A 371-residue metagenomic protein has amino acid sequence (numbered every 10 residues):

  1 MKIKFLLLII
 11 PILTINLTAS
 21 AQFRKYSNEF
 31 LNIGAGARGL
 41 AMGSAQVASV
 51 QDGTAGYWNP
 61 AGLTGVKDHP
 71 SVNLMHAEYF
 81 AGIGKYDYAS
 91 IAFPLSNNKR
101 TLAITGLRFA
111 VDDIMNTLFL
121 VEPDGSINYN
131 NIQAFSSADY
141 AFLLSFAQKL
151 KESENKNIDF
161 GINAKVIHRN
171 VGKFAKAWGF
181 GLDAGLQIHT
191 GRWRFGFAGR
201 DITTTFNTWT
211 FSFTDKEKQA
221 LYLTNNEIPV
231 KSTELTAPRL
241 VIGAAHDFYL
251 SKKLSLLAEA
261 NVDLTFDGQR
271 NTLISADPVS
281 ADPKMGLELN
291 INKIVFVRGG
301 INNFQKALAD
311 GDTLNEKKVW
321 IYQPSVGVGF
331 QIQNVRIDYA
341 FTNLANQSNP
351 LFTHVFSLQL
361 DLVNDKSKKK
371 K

Functional and structural regions predicted by a protein language model:
M1-K25, L287: Bacterial Sec-dependent N-terminal signal peptides
Q22-K371: Subset of outer-membrane beta-barrel
